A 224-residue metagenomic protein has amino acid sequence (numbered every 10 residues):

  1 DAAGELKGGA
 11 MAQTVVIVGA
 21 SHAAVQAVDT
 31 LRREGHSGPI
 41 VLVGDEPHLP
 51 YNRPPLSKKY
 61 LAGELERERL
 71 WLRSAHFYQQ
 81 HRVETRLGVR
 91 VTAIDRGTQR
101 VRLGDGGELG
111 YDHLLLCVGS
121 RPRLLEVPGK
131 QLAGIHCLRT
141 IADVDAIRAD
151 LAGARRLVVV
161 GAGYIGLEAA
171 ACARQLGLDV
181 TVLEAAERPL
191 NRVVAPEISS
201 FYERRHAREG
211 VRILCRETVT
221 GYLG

Functional and structural regions predicted by a protein language model:
D1-A3, Y164: Glycine-centered signal
G4-E5, M11-V16, W71-V158, R216: FAD-binding core/adjacent interface of flavoenzyme oxidoreductases
A12-E84, A170-E197: Beta1-alpha1 glycine-rich phosphate/pyrophosphate-binding loop at the start of Rossmann-like nucleotide-binding domains
G19-A24, G119, G161-G166: Conserved phosphate-binding and hydrolysis motifs of nucleotide-dependent enzymes
S37, T85-R102, L109, L176-G224: A Rossmann-like FAD-binding core segment of flavoenzymes
P50, Y111, L124-L125, L167-E168 (+1 more regions): Glycine/Thr-rich phosphate-binding loops of Rossmann-like dinucleotide-binding domains
